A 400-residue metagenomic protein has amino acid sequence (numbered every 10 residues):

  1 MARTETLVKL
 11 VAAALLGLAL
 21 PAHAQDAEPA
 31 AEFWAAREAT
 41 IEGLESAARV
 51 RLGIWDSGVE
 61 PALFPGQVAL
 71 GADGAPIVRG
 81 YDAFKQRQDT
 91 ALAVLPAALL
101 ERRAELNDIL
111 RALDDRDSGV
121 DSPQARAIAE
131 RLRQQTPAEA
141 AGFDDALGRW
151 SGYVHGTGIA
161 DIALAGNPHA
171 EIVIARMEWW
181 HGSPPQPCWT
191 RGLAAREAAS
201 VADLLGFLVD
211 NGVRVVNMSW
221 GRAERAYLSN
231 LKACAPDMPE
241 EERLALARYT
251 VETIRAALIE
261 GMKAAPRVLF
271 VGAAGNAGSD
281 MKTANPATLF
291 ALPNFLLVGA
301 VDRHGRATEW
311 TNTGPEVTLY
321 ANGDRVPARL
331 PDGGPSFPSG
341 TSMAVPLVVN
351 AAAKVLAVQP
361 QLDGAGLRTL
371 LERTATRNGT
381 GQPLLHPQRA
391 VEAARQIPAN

Functional and structural regions predicted by a protein language model:
R3-A13: Sec-dependent signal peptide recognition, specifically the positively charged N-region followed immediately by
A19-P21: N-terminal signal peptide c-region/cleavage motif recognized by signal peptidases
R37-R196, L292-N294, H304-R306, N312-E316 (+1 more regions): Subtilisin-like serine protease catalytic core
R51-I54, E171-R176, R214-S219, L269-A273 (+2 more regions): Structural recognition of the beta-strand scaffold that forms the well-ordered cores of secreted hydrolase catalytic
G58-E60, G221-A223, G275-G278, D302-H304 (+1 more regions): Catalytic metal-binding/acid-base residues of hydrolase active sites
W180-T288, G334-S339, M343-V345: Substrate-binding/access-modulating region of protease and related hydrolase catalytic domains
N217, Q359-N400: C-terminal subdomain of the subtilisin-like protease fold in secreted/lumenal serine endopeptidases
A273, A284-A357, Q361: Extracellular S/T/G-rich loop segment that most often corresponds to the catalytic His/Ser-adjacent loop
